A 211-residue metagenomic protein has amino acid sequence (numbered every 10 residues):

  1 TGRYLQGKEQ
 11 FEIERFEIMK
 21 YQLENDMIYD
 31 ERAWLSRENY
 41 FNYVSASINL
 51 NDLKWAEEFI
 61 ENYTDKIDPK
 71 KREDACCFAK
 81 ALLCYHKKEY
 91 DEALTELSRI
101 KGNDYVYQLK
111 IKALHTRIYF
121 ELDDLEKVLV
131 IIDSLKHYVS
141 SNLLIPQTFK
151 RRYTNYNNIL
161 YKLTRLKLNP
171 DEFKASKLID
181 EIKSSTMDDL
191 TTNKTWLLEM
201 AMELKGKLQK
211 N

Functional and structural regions predicted by a protein language model:
T1, E31-F41, P69-F78, V106-I111: Generic helix N-cap/helix-start motif at coil->alpha-helix transitions
G2-Q6, S45-N49, L83, I118 (+1 more regions): Residue-level signature for tetratricopeptide repeat
G7-Y21, I48-F59, Y85-L94: Helix-turn-helix repeat elements of alpha-solenoid scaffolds
K20-W34, E61-K71, S98-Y107, S134-I145 (+1 more regions): Solenoid-like repeat scaffolds
L35, R72, Y107, K127 (+2 more regions): Structural signature of alpha-solenoid helical repeat junctions
Y40, C77, C84, K112-L114 (+2 more regions): TPR repeat positional signature
D74, K88-E92, E96-L114, Y119-I131 (+1 more regions): Active-site-proximal binding-pocket segments
E126, D133-N211: Long, ordered, amphipathic alpha-helical scaffolds
